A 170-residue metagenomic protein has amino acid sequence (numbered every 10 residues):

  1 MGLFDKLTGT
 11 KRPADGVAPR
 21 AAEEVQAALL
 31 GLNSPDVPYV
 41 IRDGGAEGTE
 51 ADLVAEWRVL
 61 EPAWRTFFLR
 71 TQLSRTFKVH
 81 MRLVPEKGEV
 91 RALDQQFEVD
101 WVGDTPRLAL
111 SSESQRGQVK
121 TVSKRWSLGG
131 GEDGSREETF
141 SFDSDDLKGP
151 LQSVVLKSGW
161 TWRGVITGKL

Functional and structural regions predicted by a protein language model:
M1-L170: A composition-biased, non-transmembrane "mature-region" signal
